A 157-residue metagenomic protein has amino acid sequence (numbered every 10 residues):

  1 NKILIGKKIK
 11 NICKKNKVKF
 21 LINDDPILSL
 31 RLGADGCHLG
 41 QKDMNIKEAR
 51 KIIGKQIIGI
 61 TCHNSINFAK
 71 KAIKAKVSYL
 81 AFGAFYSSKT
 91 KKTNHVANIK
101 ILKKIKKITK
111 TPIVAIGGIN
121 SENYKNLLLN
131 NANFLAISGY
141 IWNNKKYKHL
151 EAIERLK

Functional and structural regions predicted by a protein language model:
N1-I5, K148-H149: Residues at alpha-helix caps and immediate loop-helix transition turns in enzyme cores, especially N- and C-cap
I3-L21, D43, K47-S65, N94-G118 (+1 more regions): Alpha-helix-loop-beta-strand connector modules within alpha/beta enzyme cores
I5-K8, I27-S29, A49, F82-A84: A generic short-segment signal for beta-strand/edge and adjacent turn/coil regions
N11, R31, G54, A84-S87 (+2 more regions): Generic, low-specificity signal for short hydrophobic/alpha-helical stretches with a mild N-terminal bias, encompassing
F20-D35, A49, N64-K76, I108-A115 (+2 more regions): Catalytic cores of alpha/beta
R31-L39, I60-K107, N144-H149: Glycine/Thr-rich beta-alpha phosphate-binding loop at enzyme active sites
L39-A49, A81-T93, Y124-L156: Glycine-rich phosphate-binding active-site loops on the catalytic face of alpha/beta enzymes
